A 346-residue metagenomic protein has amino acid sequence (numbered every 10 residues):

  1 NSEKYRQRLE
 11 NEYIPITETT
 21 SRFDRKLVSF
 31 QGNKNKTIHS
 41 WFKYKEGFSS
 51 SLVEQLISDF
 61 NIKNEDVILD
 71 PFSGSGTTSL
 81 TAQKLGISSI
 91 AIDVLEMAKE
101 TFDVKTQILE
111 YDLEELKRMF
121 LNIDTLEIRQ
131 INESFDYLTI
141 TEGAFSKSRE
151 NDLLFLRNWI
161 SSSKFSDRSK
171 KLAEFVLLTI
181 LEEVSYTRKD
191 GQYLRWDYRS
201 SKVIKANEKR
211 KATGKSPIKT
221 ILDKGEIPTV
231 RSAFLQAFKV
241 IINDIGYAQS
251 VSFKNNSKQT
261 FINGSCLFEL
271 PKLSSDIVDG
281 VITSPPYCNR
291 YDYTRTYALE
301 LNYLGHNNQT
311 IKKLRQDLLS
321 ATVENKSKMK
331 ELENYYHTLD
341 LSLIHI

Functional and structural regions predicted by a protein language model:
N1-L9: Intrinsically disordered, low-structural-confidence terminal and linker regions
N11-S50, E54-I62, L85, I90-D340: Nucleic-acid modification enzymes, centered on SAM-dependent nucleic-acid methyltransferases
E65-P71: Conserved class I S-adenosyl-L-methionine
G76: Glycine-rich SAM-binding Motif I of class I
S79: Short glycine/serine-rich donor-binding loops of glycosyltransferases
A82: Aromatic pocket-lining residues of Rossmann-like dinucleotide-binding sites
I344-I346: Conserved small/polar residues in nucleotide/adenosyl-binding loops
